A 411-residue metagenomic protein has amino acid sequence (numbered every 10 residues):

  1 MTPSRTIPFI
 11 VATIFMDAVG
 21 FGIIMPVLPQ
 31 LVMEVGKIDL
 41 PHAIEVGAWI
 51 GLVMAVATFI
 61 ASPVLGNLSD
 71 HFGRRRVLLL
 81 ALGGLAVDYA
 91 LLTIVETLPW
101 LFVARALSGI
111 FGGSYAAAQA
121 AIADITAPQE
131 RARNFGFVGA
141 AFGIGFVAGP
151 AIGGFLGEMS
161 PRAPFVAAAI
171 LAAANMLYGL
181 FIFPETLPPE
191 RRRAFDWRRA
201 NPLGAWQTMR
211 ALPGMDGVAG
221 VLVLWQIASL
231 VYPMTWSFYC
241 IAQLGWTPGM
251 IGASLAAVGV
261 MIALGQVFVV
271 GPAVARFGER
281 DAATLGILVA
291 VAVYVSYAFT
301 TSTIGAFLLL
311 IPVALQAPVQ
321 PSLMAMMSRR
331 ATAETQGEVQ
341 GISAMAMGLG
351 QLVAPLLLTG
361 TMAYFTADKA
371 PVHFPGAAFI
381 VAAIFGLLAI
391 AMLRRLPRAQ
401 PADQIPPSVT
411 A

Functional and structural regions predicted by a protein language model:
M1-P3, P184-V221, Q243, V409-A411: Juxtamembrane intracellular "pre-TM" segments in multi-pass secondary transporters
V27-I44, M234-I251: Short amphipathic helix-loop junctions that connect adjacent transmembrane helices in Major Facilitator Superfamily/SLC
P41, G157-I170, G360-G386: A membrane-interface helix-boundary motif in multi-pass transporters
F59-E96: Conserved MFS/SLC helix-loop-helix module at the cytosolic interface between two early adjacent transmembrane helices
A61-G73, G265-E279: Helix-to-loop junctions at the C-terminal end of transmembrane segments in multipass secondary transporters
A104-G143: Cytoplasmic helix-loop-helix junction between adjacent transmembrane helices in 12-TM secondary transporters
M176-I182, I380-A411: Multi-pass alpha-helical transporter architecture, strongest for 12-TM Major Facilitator/SLC carriers used
R280-L323: C-terminal transmembrane helical hairpin of 12-TM major facilitator-type secondary transporters
